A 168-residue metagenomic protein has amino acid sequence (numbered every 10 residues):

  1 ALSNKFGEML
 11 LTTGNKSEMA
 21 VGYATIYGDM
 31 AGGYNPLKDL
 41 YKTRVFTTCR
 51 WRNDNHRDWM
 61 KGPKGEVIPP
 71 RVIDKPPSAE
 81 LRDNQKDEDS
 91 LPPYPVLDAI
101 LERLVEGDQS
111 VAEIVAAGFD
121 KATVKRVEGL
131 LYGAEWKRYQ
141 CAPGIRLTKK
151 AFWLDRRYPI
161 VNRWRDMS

Functional and structural regions predicted by a protein language model:
A1-S168: ATP/NTP-dependent adenylation/nucleotidyl-transfer catalytic domains that generate, transfer, or process NMP-activated
